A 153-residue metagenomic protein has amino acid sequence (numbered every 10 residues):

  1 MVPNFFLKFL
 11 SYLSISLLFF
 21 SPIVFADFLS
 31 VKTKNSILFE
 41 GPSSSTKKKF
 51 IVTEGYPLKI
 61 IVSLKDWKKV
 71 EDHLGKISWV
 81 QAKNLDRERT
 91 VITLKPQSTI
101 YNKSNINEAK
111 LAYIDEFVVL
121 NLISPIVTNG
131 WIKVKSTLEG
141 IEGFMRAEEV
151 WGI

Functional and structural regions predicted by a protein language model:
M1, F25-F28: Absolute protein N-terminus
V2-L13: Bacterial N-terminal signal peptides that target proteins for export
D27-T33, I37-K65, E71-N105, A109 (+2 more regions): Boundary regions of SH3-family modules and the immediately adjacent low-complexity/disordered segments in eukaryotic
